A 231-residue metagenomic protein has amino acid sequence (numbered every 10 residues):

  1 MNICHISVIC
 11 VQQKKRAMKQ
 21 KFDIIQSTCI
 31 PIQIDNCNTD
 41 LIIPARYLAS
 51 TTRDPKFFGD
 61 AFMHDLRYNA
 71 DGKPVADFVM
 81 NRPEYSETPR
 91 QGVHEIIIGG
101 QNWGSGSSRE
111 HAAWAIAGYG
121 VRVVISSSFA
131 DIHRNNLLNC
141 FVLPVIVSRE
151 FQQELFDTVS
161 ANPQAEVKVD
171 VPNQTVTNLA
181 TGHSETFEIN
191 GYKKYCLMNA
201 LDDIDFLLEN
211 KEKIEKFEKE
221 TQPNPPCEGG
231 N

Functional and structural regions predicted by a protein language model:
I3-C10, G229: Short, low-complexity, charge-dense intrinsically disordered segments
K14-N231: Fe-S-dependent hydro-lyases/dehydratases of central metabolism
